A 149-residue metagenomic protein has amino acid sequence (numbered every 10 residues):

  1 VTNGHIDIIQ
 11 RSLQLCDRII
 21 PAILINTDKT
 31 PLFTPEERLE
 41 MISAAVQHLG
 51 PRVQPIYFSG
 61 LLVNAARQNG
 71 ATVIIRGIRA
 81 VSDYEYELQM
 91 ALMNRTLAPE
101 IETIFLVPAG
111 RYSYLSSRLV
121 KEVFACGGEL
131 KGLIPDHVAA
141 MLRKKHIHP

Functional and structural regions predicted by a protein language model:
V1-P149: Nucleotidyltransferase catalytic core that binds NTPs
